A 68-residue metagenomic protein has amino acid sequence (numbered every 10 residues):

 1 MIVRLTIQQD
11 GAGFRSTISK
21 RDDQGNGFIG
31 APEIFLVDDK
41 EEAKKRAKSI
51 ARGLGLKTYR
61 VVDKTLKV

Functional and structural regions predicted by a protein language model:
M1-D23, G53, R60-V61, V68: Short N-terminal "domain-start" leader segments that mark the transition from disordered tails or signal peptides into
R15, A43-K45, K64: Residues in flexible loops and secondary-structure boundaries
R21-E42, L54, V62-D63: A short, exposed loop/beta-hairpin motif centered on an aromatic-Gly-Thr core
